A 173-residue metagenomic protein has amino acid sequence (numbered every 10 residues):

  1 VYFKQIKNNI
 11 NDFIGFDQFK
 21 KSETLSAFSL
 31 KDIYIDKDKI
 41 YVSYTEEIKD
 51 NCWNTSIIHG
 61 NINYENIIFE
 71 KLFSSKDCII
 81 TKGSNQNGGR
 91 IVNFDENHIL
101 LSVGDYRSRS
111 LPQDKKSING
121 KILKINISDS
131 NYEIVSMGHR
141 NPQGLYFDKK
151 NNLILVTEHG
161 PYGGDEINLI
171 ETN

Functional and structural regions predicted by a protein language model:
V1-S110, G144-G160, G164: Acidic, Gly/Ser/Thr-rich repeat motifs that build Ca2+-stabilized beta-propeller blades
W53-E65, D114-S128, L169-T172: Beta-propeller blade signature
E96-N97, I127-S128, K150, T172-N173: Short loop segments at secondary-structure junctions
R109-I125, D129-E158: Loop-centered beta-sheet repeat module
N131, G163-E166: Glycine-rich, flexible loop/turn motifs
